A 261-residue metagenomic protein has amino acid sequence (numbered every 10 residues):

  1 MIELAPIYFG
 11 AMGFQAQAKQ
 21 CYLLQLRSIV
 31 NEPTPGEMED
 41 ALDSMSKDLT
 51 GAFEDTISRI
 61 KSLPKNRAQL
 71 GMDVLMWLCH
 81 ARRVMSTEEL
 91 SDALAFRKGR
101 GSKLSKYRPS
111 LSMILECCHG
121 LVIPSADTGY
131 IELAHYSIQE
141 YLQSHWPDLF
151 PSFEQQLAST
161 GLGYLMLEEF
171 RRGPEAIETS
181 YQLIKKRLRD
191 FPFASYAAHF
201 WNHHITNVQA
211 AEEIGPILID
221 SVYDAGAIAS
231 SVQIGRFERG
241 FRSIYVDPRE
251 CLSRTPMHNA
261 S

Functional and structural regions predicted by a protein language model:
M1-H145, S152-S180, R189-F200, L252: P-loop NTPase nucleotide-binding module
Q155-S261: Hydrophobic repeat-domain scaffold segments
